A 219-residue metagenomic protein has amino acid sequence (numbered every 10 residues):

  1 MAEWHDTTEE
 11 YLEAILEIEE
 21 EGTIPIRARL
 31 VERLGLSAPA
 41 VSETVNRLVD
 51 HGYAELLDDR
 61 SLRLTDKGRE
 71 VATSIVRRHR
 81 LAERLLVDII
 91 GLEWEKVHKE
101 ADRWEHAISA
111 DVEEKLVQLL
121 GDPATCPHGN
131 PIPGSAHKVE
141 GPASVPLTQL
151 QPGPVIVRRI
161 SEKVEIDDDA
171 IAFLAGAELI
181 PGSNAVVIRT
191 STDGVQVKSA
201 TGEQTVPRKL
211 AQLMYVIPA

Functional and structural regions predicted by a protein language model:
M1-L12: Short alpha-helical segments that sit at the start of domains
Y11, L30, V41-H51, L174 (+1 more regions): Basic amphipathic alpha-helical segments that dock to polyanions
E21-V31: Short acidic, hydrophobic short linear motifs in intrinsically disordered regions
P39, E95: Key DNA-contact positions within bacterial/archaeal DNA-binding proteins
V49-D59: A short, conserved structural fragment
R60-H79: Basic, amphipathic "hinge/linker" alpha-helix immediately C-terminal to the N-terminal HTH DNA-binding motif
E105-Q212: Mid-protein regulatory/catalytic core that forms ligand/cofactor-binding pockets and protein-protein interaction
